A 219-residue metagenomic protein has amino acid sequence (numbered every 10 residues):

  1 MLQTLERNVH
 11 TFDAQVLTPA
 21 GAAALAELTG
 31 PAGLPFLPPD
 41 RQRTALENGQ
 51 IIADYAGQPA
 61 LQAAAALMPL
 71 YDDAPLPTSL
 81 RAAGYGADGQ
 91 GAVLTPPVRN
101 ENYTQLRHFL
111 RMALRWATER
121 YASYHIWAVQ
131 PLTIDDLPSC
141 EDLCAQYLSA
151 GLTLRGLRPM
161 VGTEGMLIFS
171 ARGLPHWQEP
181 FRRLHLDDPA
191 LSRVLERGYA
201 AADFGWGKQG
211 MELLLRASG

Functional and structural regions predicted by a protein language model:
M1-Y55, P180-L184: Short amphipathic alpha-helix that is part of the acyltransferase structural core
Q3-E6, E101-N102, A128, L132-G219: Intrinsically disordered, low-complexity, positively biased terminal segments
P35, R43-A53, A60-V98, P159-V161: Conserved acyl-donor/pantetheine-binding loop and adjacent beta-alpha core of acyl/acetyltransferases and related
Y55-Q58, R115-S123: Secondary-structure boundary elements
Q90-L94, T118-P138: Conserved GNAT acetyl-CoA-binding A-motif
G91-T95, R99-E119, E141-D142: Conserved acetyl-CoA-binding loop-helix of GNAT-fold acetyltransferases
